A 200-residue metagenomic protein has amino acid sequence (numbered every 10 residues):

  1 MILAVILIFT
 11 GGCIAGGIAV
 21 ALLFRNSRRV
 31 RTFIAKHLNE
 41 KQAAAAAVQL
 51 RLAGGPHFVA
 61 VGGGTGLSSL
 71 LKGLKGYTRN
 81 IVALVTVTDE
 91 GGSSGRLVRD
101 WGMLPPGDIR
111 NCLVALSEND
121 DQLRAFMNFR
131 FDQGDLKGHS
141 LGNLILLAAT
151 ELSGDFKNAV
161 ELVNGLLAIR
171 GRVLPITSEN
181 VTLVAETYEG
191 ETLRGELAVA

Functional and structural regions predicted by a protein language model:
M1-H37, T88-A200: Electropositive, gly/pro-rich neighborhoods at or near active sites that engage anionic ligands
E40-A53: A short, basic/flexible loop-to-alpha-helix module at the beginning of a structural domain
F58-V59: Conserved hydrophobic helix-helix packing surfaces used for dimerization/oligomerization
T65-L71: Short glycine/serine/threonine-rich phosphate/pyrophosphate-binding segments that cradle anionic phosphate groups
L71-L74, G95-R96: Short amphipathic alpha-helical segments
G73-N80, W101-L104: A glycine- and small-aliphatic-rich helix-loop capping segment at beta-alpha/alpha-beta transitions that lines
V82-T88: Short internal beta-strands
